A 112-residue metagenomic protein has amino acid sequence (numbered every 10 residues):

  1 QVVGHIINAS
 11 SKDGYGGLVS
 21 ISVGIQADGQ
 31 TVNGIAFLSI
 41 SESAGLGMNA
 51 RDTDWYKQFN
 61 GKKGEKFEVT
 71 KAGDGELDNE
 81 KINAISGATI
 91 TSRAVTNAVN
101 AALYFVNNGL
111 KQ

Functional and structural regions predicted by a protein language model:
Q1-Q112: Flexible, solvent-exposed loop/hinge segments and secondary-structure transition points
